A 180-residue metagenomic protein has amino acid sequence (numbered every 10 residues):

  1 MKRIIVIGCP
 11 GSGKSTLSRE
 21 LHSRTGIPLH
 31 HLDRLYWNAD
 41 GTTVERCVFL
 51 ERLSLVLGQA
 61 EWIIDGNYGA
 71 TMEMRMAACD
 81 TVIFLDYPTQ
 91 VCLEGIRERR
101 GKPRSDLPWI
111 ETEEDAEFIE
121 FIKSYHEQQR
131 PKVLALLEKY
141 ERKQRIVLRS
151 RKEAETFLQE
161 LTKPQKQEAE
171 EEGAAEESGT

Functional and structural regions predicted by a protein language model:
R3: Walker A (P-loop) ATP-phosphate-binding motif of ABC ATPase nucleotide-binding domains
V6: Hydrophobic anchor at the beta1->P-loop junction of P-loop NTPases
P10: The conserved Walker
K14: Conserved lysine of the Walker
L17: Hydrophobic positions on the alpha1 helix immediately C-terminal to the Walker A/P-loop
P28-L32, Y36-T81: Conserved nucleotide-sensing/catalytic segment adjacent to the nucleotide-binding pocket in NTP-handling enzymes
Y87-Q129: A glycine- and Lys/Arg-enriched "phosphate-lid" helix/loop adjacent to the NTP-binding pocket of small-molecule kinases
S124-T180: NTP-dependent small-molecule kinase module
